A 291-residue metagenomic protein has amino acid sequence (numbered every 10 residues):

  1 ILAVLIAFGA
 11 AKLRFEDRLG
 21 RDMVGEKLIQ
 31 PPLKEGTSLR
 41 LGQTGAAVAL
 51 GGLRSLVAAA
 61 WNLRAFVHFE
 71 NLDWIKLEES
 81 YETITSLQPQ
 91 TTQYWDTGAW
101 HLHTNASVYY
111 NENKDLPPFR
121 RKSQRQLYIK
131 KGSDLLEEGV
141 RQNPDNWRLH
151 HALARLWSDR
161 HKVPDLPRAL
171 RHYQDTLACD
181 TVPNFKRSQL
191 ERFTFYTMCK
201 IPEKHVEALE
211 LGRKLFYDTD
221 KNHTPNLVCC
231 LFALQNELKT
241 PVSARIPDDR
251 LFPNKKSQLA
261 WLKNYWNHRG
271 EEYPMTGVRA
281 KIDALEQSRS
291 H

Functional and structural regions predicted by a protein language model:
I1-R54, F252-K256, K263-Y265, E272-H291: Extreme N-terminal leader/anchor segments
L13-T83, L87-N146, H151-V182, E191-K200 (+1 more regions): Short coil/linker segments at helix-helix boundaries
H151, K186-T197, P225-Q235: Amphipathic alpha-helical protein-interaction segments enriched in hydrophobic
K204-H291: Terminal, low-structured helical/coil segments at or just beyond the last alpha-helical repeat
